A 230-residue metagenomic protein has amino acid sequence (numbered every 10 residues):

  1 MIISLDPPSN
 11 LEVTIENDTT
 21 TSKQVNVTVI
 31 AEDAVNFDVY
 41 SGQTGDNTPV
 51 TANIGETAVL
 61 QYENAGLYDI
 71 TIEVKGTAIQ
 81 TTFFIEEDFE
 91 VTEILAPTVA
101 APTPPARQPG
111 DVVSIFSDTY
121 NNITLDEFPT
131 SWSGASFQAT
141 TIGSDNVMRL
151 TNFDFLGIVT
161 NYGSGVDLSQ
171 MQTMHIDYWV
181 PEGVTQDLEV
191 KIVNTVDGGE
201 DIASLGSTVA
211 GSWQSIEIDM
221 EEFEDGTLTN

Functional and structural regions predicted by a protein language model:
M1-R107: Extracellular/lumenal mature domains of secreted and surface-exposed proteins
M1-S4, T92-N230: Beta-rich carbohydrate-recognition modules and glycan-binding surfaces
